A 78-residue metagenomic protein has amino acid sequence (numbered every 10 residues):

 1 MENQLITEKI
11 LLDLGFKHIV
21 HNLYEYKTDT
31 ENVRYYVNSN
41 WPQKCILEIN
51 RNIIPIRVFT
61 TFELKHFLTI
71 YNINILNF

Functional and structural regions predicted by a protein language model:
M1-Y26: Negatively charged, low-complexity tracts enriched in Asp/Glu with abundant Ser/Thr
T7, L47-N50, N74: Residues marking helix boundaries in flexible regions
K17-L64, L68: Acidic, low-complexity, intrinsically disordered interaction modules
N72-F78: Short acidic DE-rich linear segments
